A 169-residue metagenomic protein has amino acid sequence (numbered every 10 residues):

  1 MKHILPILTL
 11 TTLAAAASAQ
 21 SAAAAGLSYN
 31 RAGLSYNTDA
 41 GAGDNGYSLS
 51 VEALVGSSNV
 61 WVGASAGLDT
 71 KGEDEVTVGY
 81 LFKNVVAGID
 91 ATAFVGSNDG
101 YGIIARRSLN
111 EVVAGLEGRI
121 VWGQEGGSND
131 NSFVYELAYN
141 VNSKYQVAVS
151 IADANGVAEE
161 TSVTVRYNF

Functional and structural regions predicted by a protein language model:
K2-F169: Outer-membrane beta-barrel proteins
